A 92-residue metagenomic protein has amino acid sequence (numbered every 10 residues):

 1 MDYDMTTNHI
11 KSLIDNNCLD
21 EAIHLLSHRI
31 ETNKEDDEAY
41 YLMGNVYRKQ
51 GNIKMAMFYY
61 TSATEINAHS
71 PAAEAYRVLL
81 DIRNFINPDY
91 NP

Functional and structural regions predicted by a protein language model:
K34, N67-A68: Short coil turns that delineate tetratricopeptide repeat
L42, A75-Y76: Canonical tetratricopeptide repeat
